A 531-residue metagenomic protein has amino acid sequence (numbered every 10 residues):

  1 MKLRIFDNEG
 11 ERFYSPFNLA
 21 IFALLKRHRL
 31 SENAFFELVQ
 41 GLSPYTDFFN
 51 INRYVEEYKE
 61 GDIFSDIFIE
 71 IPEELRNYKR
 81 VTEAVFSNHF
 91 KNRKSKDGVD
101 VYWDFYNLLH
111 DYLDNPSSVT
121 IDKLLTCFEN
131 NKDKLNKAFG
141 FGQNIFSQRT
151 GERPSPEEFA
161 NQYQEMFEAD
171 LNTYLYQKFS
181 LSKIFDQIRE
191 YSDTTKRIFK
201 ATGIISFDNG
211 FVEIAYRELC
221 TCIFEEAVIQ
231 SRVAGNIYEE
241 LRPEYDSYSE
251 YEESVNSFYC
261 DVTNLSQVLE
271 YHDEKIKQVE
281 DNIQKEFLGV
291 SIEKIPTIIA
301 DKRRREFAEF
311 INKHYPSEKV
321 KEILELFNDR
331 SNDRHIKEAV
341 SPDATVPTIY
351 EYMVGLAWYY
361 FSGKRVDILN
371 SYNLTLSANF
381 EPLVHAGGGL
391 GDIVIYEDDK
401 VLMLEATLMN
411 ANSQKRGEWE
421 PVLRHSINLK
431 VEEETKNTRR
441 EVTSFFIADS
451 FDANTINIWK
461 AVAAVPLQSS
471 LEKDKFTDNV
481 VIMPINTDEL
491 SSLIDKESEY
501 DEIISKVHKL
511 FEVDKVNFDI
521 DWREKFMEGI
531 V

Functional and structural regions predicted by a protein language model:
M1-N256, H272-I292: Donor-sugar nucleotide-binding helix/loop cap in glycosyltransferases
E250, Y259, L265, E270-V531: Catalytic core segments in nucleotide and nucleic-acid processing enzymes
